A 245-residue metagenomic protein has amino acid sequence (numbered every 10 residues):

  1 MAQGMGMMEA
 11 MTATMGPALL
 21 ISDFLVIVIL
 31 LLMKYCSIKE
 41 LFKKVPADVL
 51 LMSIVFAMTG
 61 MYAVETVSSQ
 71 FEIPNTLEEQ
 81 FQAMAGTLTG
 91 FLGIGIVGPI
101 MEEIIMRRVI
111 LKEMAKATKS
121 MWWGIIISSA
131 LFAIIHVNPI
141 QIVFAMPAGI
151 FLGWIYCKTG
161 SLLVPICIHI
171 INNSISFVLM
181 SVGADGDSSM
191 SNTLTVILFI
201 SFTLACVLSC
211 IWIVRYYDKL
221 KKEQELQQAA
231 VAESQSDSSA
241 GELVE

Functional and structural regions predicted by a protein language model:
M1-M33, F199-S201: Alpha-helical transmembrane segments in multi-pass membrane proteins
M8-T12, Y35-M101, K112, K116-A117 (+5 more regions): Juxtamembrane helix-loop-helix connectors linking adjacent transmembrane helices in multi-pass membrane enzymes
I29-I38, I155-K158, C210-D218: Structural signal for the C-terminal ends of transmembrane alpha-helices and the immediately following loop
I54, F91-I96, I100, I126-A130 (+7 more regions): Residue-level signature of the transmembrane alpha-helical core of multi-pass small-molecule transporters
I100-I105, V109-I110, N138, I171-I175: Active-site His/Glu-centered metal-binding helix of metallohydrolases
I104-I127, W154-S161: Membrane-interface helix/loop boundary segments of multi-pass membrane proteins
Q141-L194: Functionally important transmembrane alpha-helices
T195-I211: Small-residue-rich transmembrane alpha-helices that serve as helix-helix interface/gating elements in multipass
